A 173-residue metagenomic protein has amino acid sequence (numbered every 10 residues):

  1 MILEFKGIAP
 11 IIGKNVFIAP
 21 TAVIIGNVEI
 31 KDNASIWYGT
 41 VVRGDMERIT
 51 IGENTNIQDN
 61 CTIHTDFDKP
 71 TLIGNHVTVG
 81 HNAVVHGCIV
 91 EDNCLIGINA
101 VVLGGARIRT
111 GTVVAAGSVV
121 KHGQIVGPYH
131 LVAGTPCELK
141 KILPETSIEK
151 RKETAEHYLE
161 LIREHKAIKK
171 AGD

Functional and structural regions predicted by a protein language model:
M1-I36: N-terminal segments that cap or nucleate solenoid repeat domains
M1-P10, F17, D45-E53, D59-C61 (+3 more regions): Glycine-rich hexapeptide-repeat left-handed beta-helix
